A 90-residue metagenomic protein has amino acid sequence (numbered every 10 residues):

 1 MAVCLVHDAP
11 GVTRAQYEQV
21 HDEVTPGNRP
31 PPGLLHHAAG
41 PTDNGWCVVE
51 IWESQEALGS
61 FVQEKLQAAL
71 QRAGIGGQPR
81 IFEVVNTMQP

Functional and structural regions predicted by a protein language model:
M1-Q67, I75-P90: Short S/T/G/P-rich N-terminal loop/turn motif that feeds into the first structured element of a domain
